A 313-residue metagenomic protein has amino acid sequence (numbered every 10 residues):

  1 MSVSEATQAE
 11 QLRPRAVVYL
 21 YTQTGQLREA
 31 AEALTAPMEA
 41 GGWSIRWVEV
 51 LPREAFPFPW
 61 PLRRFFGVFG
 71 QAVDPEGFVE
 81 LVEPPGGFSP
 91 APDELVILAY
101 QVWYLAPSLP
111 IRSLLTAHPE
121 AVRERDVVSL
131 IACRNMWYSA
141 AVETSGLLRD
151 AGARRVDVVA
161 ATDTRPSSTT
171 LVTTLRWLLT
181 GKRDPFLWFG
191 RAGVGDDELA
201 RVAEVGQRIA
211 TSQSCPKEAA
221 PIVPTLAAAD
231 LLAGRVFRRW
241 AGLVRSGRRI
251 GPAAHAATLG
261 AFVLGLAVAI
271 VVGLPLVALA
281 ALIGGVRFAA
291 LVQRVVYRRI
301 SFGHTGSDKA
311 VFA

Functional and structural regions predicted by a protein language model:
S2-V96, L105-A106, E120-R123, I209-A313: N-terminal beta1-alpha1-beta2 submodule of the flavodoxin-like/Rossmannoid cofactor-binding fold
V18, W47, L98, S129-I131 (+1 more regions): Structural beta-sheet core signal
Y21-Q26, Q101-S108, C133-S139: Gly/Ser/Thr-rich loops at beta-strand to alpha-helix junctions that form or flank small-molecule/cofactor-binding
L27-A31, T35, I111, W137 (+2 more regions): Short, highly selective alpha-helical patches that border small-molecule cofactor pockets in redox/cofactor-processing
F69-Q71, G146-R154, T174-L187: A polyampholytic, Gly/Pro-enriched intrinsically disordered region
P110-H118: Histidine-anchored nucleotide/phosphate-binding helix
V127-S168: Short, glycine-/small-residue-rich phosphate/pyrophosphate-handling segment
T164-R245: A conserved mid-domain beta-alpha-beta active-site/ligand-binding segment of alpha/beta enzyme cores
